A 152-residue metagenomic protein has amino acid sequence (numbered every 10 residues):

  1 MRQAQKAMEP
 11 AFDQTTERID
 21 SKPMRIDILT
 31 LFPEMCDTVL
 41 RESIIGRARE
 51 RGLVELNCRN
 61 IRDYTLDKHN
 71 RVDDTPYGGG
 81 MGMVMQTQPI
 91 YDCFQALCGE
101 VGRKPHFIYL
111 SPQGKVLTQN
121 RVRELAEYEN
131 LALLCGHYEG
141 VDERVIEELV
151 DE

Functional and structural regions predicted by a protein language model:
R2-A4, E9-V101: N-terminal nucleotide/polyanion-binding subdomain common to many enzyme families
Q86-H137, D142-E143: S-adenosyl-L-methionine/SAH cofactor-binding core of RNA-modifying enzymes
I146: Glycine-rich beta-alpha loop elements in corrinoid/cobalamin-binding modules across cobalamin-dependent enzymes
V150-E152: A contiguous pocket-lining binding segment that forms or flanks enzyme active sites
